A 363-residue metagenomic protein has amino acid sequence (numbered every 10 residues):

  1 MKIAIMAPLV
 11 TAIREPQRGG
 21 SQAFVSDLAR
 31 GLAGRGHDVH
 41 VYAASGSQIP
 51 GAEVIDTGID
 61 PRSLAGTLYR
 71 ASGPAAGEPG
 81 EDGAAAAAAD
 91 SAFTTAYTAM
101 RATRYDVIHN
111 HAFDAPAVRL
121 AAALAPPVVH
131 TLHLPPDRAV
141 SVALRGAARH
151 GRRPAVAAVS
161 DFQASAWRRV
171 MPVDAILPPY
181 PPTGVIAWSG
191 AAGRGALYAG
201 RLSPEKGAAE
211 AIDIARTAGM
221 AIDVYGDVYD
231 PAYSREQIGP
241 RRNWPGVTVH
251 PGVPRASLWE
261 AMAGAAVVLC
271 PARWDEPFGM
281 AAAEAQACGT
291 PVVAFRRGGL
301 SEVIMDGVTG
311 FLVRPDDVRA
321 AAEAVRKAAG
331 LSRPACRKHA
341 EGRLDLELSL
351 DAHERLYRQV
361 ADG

Functional and structural regions predicted by a protein language model:
M1-G363: Catalytic cores of nucleotide-sugar-dependent glycosyltransferases that transfer UDP/GDP/TDP-activated
